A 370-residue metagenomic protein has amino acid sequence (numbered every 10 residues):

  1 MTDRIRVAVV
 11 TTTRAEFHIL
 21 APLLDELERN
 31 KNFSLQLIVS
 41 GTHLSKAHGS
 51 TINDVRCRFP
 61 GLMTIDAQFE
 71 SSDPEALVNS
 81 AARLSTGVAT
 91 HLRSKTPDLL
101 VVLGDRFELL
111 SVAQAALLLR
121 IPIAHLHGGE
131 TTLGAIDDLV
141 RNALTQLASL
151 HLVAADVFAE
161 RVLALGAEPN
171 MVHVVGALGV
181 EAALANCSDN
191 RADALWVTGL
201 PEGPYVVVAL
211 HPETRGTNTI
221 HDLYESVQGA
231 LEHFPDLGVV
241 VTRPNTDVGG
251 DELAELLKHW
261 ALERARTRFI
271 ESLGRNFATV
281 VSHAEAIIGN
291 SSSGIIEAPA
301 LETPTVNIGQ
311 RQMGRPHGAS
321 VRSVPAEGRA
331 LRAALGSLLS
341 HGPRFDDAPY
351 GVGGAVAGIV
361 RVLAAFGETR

Functional and structural regions predicted by a protein language model:
R6, V10, H18-E28, A67-P169: Active-site and donor-binding regions of nucleotide-sugar-utilizing enzymes
T11, L44-A47, L147-D222: A nucleotide-sugar donor-handling region in carbohydrate enzymes
N30-Q36, F234-G238: A generic structural motif
S34-L77, G87: Conserved nucleotide-sugar phosphate-binding/catalytic loop shared by glycosyltransferases and other
L44, T51-V55, N190-H283: Donor-nucleotide binding loops and adjacent catalytic segments primarily of GT-B fold Leloir glycosyltransferases
V102-L103, L110, H125-L126, H151 (+1 more regions): A donor-sugar binding/catalytic signature common to diverse glycosyltransferases and related nucleotide-sugar
P299-R344: Nucleotide-sugar donor-binding patch of glycosyltransferase catalytic domains
L339-R370: C-terminal amphipathic helix plus adjacent low-complexity, charged tail appended to glycosyltransferase catalytic
